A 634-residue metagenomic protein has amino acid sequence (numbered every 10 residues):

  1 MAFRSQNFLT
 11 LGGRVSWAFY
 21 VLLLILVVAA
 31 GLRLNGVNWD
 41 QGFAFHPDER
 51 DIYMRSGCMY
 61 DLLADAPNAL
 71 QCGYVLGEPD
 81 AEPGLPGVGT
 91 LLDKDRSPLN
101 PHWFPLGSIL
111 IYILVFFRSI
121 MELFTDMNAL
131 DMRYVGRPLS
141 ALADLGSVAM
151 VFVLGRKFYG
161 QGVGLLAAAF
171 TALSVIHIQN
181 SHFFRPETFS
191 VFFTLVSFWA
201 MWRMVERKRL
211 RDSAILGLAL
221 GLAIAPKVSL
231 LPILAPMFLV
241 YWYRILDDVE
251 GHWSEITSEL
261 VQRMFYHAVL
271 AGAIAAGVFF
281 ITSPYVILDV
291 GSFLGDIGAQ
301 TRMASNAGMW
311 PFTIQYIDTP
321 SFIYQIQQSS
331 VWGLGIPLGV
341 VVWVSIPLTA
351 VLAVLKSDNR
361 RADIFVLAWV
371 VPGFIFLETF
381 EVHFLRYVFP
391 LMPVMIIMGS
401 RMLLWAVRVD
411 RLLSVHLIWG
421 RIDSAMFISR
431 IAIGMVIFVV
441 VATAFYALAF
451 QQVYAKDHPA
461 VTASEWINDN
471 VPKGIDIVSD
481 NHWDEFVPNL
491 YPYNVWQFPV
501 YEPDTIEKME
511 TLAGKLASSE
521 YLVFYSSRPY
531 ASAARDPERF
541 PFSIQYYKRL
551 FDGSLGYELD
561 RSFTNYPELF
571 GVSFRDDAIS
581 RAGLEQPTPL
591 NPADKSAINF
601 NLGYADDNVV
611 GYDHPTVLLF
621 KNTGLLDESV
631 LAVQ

Functional and structural regions predicted by a protein language model:
M1, L23-L26, F238-W242, G272-A273 (+2 more regions): Signature aromatic-anchored transmembrane alpha helix within multi-pass, membrane-resident enzymes that catalyze glycan
Y20, I25, F124-L130, V151-L173 (+4 more regions): Transmembrane-helix signature of polytopic, membrane-embedded enzymes that assemble or transfer cell-envelope glycans
A29, A167-A172, W199, L220 (+1 more regions): Short helix- or helix-capping micro-motifs that position conserved polar/aromatic residues at function-defining sites
A30-L34, M402, S429-D457, S479-W496: Transmembrane alpha-helical segments
N35, I52-D65, Q71-V88, L106-L114 (+13 more regions): Transmembrane-lumen/periplasm boundary regions of multi-pass, lipid-linked membrane glycan transferases
L130, Y134-F158, V196, A200 (+1 more regions): Transmembrane-helix motifs of polytopic, lipid-linked glycan transferases
F158, G162, S197-S213, A223 (+4 more regions): Membrane-interface transmembrane helices that cradle and orient dolichyl/undecaprenyl
N180-S181, E187-S190, A223-V228, P232-A235 (+4 more regions): Hydrophobic/aromatic-rich transmembrane helices and adjacent perimembrane loops
